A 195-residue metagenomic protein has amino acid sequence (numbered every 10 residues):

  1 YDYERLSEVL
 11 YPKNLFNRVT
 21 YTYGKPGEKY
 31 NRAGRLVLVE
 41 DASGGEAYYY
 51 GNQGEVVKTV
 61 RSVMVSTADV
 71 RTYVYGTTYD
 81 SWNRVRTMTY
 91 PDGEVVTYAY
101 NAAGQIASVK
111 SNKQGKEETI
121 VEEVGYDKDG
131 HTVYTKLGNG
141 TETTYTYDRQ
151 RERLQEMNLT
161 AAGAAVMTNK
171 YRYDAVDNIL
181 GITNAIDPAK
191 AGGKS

Functional and structural regions predicted by a protein language model:
Y1-S195: Beta-strand elements of repeat-based all-beta scaffolds
